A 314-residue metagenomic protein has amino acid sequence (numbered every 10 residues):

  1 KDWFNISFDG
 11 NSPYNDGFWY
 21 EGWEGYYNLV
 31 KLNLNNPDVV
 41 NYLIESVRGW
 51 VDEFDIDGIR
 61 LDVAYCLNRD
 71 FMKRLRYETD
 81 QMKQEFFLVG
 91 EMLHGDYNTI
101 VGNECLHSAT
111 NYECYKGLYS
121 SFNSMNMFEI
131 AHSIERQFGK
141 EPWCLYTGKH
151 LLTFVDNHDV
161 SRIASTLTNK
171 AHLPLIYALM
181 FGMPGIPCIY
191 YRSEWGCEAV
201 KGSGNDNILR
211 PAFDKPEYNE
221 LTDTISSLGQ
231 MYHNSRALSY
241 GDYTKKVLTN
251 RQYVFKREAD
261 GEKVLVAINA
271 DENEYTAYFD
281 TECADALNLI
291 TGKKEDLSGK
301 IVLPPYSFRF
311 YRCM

Functional and structural regions predicted by a protein language model:
K1-E53, L75-Q81: Substrate-binding/active-site clefts of carbohydrate-active enzymes
G25-V40, D57-C66, S121-F122, D159-N169 (+1 more regions): The substrate-binding groove and active-site-proximal loops of carbohydrate-active enzymes, especially glycoside
R48, D52, D62-Y146, L179 (+4 more regions): Active-site-proximal helices and loops of the catalytic beta/alpha 8
I56, L106, G185-I186: A structural motif
G58-R60, F87-V89, H150-T153, C188: Structural preference for beta-strand elements that scaffold enzyme active sites
H132-E282, L303-P304: Loop/helix patches that line or flank the sugar-binding groove of alpha-linked glycan CAZymes
D280-G292: Solvent-exposed beta-hairpin/edge-strand motifs
L297-M314: C-terminal beta-strand-rich structural cap/linker in extracellular carbohydrate-active enzymes
